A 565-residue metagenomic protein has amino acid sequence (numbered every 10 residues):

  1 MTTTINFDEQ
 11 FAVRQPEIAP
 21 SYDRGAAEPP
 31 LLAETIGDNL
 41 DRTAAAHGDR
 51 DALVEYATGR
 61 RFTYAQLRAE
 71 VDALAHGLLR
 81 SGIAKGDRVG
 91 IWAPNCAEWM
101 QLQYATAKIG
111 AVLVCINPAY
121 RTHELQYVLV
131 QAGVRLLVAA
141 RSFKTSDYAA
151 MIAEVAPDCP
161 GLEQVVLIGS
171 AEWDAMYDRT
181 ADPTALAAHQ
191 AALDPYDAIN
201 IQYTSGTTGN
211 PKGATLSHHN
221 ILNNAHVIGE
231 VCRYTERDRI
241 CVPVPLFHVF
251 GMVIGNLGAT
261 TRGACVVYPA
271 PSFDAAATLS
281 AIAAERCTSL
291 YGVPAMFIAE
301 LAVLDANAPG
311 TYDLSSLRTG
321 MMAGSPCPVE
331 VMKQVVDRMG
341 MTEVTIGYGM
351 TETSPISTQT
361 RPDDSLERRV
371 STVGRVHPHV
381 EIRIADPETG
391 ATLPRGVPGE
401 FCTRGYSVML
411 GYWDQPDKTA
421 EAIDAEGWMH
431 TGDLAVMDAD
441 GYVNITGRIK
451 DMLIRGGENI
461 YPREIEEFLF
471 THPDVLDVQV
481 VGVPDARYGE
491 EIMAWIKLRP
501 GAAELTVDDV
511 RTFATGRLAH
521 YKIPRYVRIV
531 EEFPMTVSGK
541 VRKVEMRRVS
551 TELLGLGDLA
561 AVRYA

Functional and structural regions predicted by a protein language model:
M1-F62, Q66-S81, K85, V155-G161 (+5 more regions): N-lobe entry segment of adenylate-forming
I18-A19, F143-P195, V303-A306: ANL superfamily adenylate-forming
L32, A52-Y104, R121-Q126, D174-D178 (+1 more regions): Conserved AMP-binding/adenylate-forming core of the ANL superfamily
A33-E34, G48-D49, L167, A181-Y203 (+2 more regions): Conserved pre-ATP/AMP-binding loop-to-beta segment of ANL
R68-L74, P195, N200, A214-T235 (+4 more regions): Conserved structural elements of the adenylate-forming
Y120-V130, L137-R141, L290, G405 (+8 more regions): AMP-binding/adenylate-forming catalytic core of the ANL superfamily
L222-R239, V249-S289, V303-L304, A308: Conserved AMP-binding/adenylation subdomain of ANL enzymes
A264, L279, A284-G292, L301-R368 (+1 more regions): Gly/Ser/Thr-rich phosphate-binding loop
